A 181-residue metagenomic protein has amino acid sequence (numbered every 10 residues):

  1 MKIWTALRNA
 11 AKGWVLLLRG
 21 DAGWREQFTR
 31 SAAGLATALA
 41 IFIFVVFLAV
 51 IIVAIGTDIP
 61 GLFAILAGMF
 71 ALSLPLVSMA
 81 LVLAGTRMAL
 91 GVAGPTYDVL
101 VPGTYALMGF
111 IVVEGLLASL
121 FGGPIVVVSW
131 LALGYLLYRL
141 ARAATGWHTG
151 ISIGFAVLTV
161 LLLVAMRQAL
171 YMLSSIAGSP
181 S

Functional and structural regions predicted by a protein language model:
K2-P95: Selected alpha-helical membrane-embedding segments in polytopic membrane proteins
A32, A36, T57, G61 (+4 more regions): Residue-level signal for alpha-helical context at structural boundaries
A40-A49, E114-A118, L170-M172: Short, charged low-complexity intrinsically disordered segments located at boundaries of structured domains
I52-A54, F121, G178: Low-complexity, flexible helical/coil segments
A67-G68, G122-P124, R167, P180: A short, structure-level motif marking secondary-structure boundaries and short turns
L83-L162, Q168: Hydrophobic alpha-helical transmembrane segments and adjacent short intramembrane/lumenal linkers of inner/organellar
A165-S181: Juxtamembrane boundary at the C-terminal end of a transmembrane helix
